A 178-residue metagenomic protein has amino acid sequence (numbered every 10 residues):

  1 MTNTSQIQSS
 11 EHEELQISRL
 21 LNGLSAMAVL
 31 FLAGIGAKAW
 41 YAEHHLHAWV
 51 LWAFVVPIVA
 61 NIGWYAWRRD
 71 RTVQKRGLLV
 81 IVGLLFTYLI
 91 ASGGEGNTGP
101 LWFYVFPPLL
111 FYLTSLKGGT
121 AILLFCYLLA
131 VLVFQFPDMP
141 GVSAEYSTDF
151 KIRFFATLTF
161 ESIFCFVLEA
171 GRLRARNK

Functional and structural regions predicted by a protein language model:
M1-L15: Short, Lys/Arg-rich, polar N-terminal cytosolic tail immediately upstream of the first transmembrane signal-anchor
T2-S5, G23-I35: An N-terminal domain-start capping segment
S10-E14, F31-P57, W67-T72, G77 (+2 more regions): Alpha-helical transmembrane segments and their interfaces in multipass membrane proteins
R19-M27, A48-V55, R71-W102: Individual alpha-helical transmembrane segments in multi-pass integral membrane proteins
A60-Y65, L84-G94, F103-G119: Generic transmembrane alpha-helix motif of multi-pass integral membrane proteins
